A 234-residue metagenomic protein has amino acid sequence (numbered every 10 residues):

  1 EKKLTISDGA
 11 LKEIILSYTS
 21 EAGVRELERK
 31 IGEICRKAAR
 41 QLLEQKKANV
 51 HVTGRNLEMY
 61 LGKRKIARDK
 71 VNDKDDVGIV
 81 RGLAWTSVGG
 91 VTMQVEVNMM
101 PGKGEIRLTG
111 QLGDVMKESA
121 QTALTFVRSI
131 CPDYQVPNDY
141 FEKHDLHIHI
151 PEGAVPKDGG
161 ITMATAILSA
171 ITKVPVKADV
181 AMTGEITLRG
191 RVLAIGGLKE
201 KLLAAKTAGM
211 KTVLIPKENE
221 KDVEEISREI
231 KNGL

Functional and structural regions predicted by a protein language model:
E1-G32, K37-V50, D133-K143, K173-D179: Conserved C-terminal "switch" segment of AAA+ ATPases
K12, R25, R29-G32, R55 (+3 more regions): Non-catalytic, well-ordered alpha-helical scaffold segments
Y18-T19, R64, I230: Alpha-helix boundary/capping residues
C35-S87, V91: Extended amphipathic alpha-helical scaffolds
A67-V71, D76-R81, G89-L234: Peripheral, non-AAA+ core regions of ATP-driven protein-machinery
